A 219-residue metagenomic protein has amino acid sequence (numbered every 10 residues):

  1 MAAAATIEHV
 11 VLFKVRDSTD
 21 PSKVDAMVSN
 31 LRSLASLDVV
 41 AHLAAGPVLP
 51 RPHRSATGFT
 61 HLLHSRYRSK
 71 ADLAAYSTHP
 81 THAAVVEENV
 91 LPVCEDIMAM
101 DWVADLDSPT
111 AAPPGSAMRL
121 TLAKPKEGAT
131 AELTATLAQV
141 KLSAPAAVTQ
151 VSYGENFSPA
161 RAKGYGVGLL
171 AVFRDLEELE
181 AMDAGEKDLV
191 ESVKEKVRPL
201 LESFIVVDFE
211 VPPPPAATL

Functional and structural regions predicted by a protein language model:
M1-H64, R68-T78, P92-E191, E195-L219: Short S/T/G/P-rich N-terminal loop/turn motif that feeds into the first structured element of a domain
T78-H82, V86: A short mixed-secondary-structure module that forms the rim of ligand-binding clefts
N89: A short beta-strand-loop micro-motif that forms or neighbors metal/cofactor- and ligand-binding patches at active-site
